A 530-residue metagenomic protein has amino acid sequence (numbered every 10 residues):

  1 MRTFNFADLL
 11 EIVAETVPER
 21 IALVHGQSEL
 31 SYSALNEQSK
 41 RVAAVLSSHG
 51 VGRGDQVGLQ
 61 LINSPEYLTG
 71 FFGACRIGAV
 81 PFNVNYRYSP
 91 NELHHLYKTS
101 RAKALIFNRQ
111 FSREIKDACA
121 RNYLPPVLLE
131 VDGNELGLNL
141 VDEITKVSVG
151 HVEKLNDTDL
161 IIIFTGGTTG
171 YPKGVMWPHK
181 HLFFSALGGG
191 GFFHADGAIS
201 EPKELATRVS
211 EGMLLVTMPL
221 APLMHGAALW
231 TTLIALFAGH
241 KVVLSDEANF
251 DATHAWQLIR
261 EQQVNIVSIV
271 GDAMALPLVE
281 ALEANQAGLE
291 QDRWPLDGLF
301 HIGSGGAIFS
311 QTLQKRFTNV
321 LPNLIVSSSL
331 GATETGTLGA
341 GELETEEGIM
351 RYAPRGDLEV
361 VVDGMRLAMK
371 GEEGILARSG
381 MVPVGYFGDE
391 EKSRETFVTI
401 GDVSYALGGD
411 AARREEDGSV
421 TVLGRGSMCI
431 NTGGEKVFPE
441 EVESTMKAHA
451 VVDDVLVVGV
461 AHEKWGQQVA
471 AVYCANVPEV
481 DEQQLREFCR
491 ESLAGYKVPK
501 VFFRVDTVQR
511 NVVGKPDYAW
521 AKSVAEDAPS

Functional and structural regions predicted by a protein language model:
M1-F4, E135-D159: Flexible, low-complexity linker/hinge segments
R2, S28, V45-Y88, K436: Conserved AMP-binding/adenylate-forming
S31-S33, L160-G197: Conserved AMP-binding A3 loop
S48-H49, R76-I144: Structural core segment of the AMP-binding/adenylate-forming
Y88, H95, L105, R260 (+8 more regions): AMP-binding/adenylate-forming catalytic core of the ANL superfamily
V147-G166, G170-K173, T207-V216: Conserved pre-ATP/AMP-binding loop-to-beta segment of ANL
A186-P219, M224-S268, A281, N285-G288: Conserved AMP-binding/adenylation subdomain of ANL enzymes
F237-H240, N265-I269, E280-G348, D357-E359 (+1 more regions): Gly/Ser/Thr-rich phosphate-binding loop
